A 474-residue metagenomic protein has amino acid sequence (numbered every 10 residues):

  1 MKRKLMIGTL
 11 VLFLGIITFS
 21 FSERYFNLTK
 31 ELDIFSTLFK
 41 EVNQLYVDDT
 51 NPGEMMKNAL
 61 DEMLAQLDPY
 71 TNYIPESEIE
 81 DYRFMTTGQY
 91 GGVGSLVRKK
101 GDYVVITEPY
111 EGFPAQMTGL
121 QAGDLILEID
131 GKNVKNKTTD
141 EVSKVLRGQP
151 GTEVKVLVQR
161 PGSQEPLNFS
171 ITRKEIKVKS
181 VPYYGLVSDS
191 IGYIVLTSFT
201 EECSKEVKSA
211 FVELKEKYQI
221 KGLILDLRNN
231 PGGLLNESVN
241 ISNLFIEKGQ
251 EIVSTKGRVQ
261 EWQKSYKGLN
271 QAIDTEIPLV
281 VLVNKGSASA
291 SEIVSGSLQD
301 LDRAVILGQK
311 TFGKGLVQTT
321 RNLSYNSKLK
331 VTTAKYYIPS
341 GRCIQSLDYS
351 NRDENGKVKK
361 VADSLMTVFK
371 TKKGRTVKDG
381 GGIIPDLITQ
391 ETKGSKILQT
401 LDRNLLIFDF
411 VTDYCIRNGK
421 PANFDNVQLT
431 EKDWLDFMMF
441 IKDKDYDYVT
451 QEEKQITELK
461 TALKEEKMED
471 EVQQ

Functional and structural regions predicted by a protein language model:
M1-K4: Positively charged n-region of N-terminal signal peptides that target proteins for export
I7-S20: Hydrophobic membrane-insertion alpha-helices, especially the h-region of bacterial N-terminal signal peptides
F19-E31, F35, F39-V47, N51-P52 (+4 more regions): Cleft-lining beta-strand/loop regions that shape enzyme active-site pockets
T50-L67: An acidic helix/loop motif centered on a single conserved Asp/Glu that marks catalytic or ligand-interacting sites
N58, Y70-E108: PDZ/PDZ-like peptide-tail recognition elements
R98, L157-P161, Y337, K370: A generic structural motif
A290, D302-R303, L307-Q309, G313-K372: Polar, glycine-rich mid-to-C-terminal structural blocks that act as macromolecule-binding/assembly scaffolds
C343-Q474: Conserved functional hotspot residues or short segments at active or partner-binding sites across diverse domains
